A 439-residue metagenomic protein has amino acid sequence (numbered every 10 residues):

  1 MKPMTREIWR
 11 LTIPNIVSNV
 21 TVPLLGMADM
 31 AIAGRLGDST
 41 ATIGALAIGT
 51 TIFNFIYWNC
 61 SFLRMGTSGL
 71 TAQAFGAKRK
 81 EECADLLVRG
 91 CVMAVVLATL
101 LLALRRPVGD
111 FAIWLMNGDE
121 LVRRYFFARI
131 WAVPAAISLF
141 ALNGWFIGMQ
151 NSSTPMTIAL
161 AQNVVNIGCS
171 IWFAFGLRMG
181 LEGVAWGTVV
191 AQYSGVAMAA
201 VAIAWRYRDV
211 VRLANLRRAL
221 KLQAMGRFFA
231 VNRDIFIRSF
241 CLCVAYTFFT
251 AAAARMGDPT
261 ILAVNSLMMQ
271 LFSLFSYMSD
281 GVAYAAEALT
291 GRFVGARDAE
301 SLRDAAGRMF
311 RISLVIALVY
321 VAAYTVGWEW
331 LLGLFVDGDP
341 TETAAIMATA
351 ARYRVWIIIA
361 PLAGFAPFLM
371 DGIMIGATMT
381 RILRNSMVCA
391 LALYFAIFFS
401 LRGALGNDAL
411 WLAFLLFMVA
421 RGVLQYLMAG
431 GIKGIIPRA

Functional and structural regions predicted by a protein language model:
M1-N15, T71-P134, A174-R233, T290-I359 (+1 more regions): Short alpha-helical transmembrane segments in multi-pass integral membrane proteins
I16-M65, G69, A132-A136, G226-R292 (+3 more regions): Transmembrane helix-bundle signature of multi-pass secondary active exporters and lipid flippases
M27-A31, F111, A141-W145, V164-W172 (+7 more regions): Alpha-helical transmembrane segments of multipass membrane proteins
S39, N151-S152, G180, D258 (+3 more regions): Short loop-to-helix capping motifs
I43-A103, L139-P155, L262-V326, F365-T378 (+1 more regions): Small-residue-rich hydrophobic transmembrane alpha-helices
S61-R64, A128-G148, P155-N166, V184-A200 (+4 more regions): Short runs within selected transmembrane alpha-helices of multi-pass transporters and secretion channels
C241-A245, F249, A254, D258 (+14 more regions): Hydrophobic alpha-helix feature that most strongly marks membrane-spanning transmembrane helices and their immediate
